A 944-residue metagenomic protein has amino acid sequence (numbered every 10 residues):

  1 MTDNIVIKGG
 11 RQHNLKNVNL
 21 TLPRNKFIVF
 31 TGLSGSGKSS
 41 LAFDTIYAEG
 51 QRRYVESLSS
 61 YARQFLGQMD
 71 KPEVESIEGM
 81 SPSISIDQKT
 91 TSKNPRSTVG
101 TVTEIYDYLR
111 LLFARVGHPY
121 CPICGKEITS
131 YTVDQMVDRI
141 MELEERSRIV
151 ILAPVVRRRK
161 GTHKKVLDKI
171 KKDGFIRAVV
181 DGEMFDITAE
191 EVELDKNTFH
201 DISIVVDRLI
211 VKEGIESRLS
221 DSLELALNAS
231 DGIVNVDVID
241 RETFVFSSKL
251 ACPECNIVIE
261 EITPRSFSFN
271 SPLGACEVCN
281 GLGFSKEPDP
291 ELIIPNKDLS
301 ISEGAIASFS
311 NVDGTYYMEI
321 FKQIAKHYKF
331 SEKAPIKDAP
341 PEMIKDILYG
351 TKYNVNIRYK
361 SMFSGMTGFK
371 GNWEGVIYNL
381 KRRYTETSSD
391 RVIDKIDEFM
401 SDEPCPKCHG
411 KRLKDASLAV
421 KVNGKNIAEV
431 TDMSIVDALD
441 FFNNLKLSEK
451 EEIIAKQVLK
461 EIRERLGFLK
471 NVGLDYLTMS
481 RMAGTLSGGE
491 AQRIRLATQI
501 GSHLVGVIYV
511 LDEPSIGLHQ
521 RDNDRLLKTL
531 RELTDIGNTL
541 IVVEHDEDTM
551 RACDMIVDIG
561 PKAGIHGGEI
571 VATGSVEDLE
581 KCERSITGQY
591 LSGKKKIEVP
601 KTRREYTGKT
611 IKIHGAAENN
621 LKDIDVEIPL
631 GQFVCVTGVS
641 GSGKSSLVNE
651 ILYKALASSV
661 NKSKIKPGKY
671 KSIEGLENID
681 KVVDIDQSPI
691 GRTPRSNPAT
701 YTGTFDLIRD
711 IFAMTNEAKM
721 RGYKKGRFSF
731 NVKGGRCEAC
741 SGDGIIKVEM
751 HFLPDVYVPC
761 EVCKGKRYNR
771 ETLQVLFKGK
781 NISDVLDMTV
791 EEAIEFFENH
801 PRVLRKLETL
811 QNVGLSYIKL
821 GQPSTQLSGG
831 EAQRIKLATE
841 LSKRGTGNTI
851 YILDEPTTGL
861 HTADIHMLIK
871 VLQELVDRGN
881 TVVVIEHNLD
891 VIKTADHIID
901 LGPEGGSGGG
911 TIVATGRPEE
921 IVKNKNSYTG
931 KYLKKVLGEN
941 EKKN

Functional and structural regions predicted by a protein language model:
M1-N944: Conserved phosphate-binding elements of NTP-dependent enzyme cores
